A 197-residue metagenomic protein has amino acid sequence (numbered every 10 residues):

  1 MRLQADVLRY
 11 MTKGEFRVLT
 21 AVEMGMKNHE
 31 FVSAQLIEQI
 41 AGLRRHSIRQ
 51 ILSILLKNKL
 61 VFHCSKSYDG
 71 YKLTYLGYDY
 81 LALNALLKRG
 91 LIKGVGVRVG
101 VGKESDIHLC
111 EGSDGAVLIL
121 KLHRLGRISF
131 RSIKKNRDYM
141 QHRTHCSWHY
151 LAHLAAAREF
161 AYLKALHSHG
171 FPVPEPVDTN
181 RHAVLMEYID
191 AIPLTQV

Functional and structural regions predicted by a protein language model:
R2-D6, H46-R49, K57-F62, D79-T195: Conserved ATP-binding subdomain of kinase catalytic cores across diverse folds
L8, S67-G70, T179: Conserved phosphate/pyrophosphate-binding and hydrolysis machinery centered on Walker-type P-loop NTPases, extending
T12-I40: Short amphipathic alpha-helical interface segments
I54: Alpha-helical DNA-recognition elements
S65-A82: Accessory beta->alpha helical hairpin/"wing" motif in late/C-terminal subdomains of nucleic-acid enzymes
